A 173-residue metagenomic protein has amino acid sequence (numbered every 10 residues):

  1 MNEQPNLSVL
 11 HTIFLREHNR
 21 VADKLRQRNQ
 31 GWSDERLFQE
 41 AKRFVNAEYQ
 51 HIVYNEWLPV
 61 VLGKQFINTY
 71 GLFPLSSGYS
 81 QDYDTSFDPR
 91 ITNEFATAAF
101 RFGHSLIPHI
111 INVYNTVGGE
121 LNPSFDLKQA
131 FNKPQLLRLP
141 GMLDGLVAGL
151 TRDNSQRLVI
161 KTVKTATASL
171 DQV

Functional and structural regions predicted by a protein language model:
M1-V173: Long, well-ordered alpha/beta core segments of mature domains
